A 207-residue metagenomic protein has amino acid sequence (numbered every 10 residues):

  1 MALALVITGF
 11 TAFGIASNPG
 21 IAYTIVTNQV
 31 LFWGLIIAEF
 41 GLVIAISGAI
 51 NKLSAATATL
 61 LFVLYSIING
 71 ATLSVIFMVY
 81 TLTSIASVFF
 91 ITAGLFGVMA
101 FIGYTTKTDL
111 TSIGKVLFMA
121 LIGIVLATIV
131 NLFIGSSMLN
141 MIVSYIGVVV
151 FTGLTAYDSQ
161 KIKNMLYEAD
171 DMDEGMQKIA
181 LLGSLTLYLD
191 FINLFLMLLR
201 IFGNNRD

Functional and structural regions predicted by a protein language model:
M1-D207: A hydrophobic alpha-helical transmembrane-helix feature that marks the membrane cores and membrane-interface segments
